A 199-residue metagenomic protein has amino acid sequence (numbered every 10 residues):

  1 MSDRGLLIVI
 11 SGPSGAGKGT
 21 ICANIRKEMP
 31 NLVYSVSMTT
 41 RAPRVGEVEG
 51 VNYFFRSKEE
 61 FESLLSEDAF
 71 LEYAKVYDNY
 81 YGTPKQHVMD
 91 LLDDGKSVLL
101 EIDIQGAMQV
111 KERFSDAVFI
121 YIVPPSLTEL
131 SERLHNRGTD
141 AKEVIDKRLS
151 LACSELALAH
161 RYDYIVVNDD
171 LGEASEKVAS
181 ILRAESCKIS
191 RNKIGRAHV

Functional and structural regions predicted by a protein language model:
M1-L7: Extreme N-terminal, non-catalytic leader segments that precede Walker-type/kinase nucleotide-binding cores
S11-P13: P-loop (Walker A) phosphate-binding loop of NTP-binding proteins
K18: Conserved lysine of the Walker
I21-C22: Post-Walker A alpha-helix
K27-S35: Post-Walker A helix-loop "phosphate-sensing" segment adjacent to the P-loop in P-loop NTPases
S37-V98, Q105-M108: ATP-dependent small-molecule kinase phosphotransfer cores that center on conserved nucleotide phosphate-binding segments
V98-D103, E112-N136: Conserved phosphate-donor/acceptor-positioning beta-strand/loop module used by diverse small-molecule
N136-D140, S154-R196: NTP-dependent small-molecule kinase module
